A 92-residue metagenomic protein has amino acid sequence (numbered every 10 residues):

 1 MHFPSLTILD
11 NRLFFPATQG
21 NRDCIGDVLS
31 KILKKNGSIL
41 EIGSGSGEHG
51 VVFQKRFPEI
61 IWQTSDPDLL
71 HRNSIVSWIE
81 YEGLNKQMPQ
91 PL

Functional and structural regions predicted by a protein language model:
H2-K35: Class I SAM-dependent methyltransferase Rossmann-like catalytic core, especially the SAM/SAH-binding loop
F14, N36-G37, K86-P89: Acidic/glycine-enriched edge-of-secondary-structure segments
P16, S44, S65-D66: Conserved residues at beta->alpha junctions
R22-D27, L40, G50-V51: Short amphipathic alpha-helical segments
N36-G45: Conserved class I S-adenosyl-L-methionine
V51-L92: Class I SAM-dependent methyltransferase SAM/SAH-binding core
